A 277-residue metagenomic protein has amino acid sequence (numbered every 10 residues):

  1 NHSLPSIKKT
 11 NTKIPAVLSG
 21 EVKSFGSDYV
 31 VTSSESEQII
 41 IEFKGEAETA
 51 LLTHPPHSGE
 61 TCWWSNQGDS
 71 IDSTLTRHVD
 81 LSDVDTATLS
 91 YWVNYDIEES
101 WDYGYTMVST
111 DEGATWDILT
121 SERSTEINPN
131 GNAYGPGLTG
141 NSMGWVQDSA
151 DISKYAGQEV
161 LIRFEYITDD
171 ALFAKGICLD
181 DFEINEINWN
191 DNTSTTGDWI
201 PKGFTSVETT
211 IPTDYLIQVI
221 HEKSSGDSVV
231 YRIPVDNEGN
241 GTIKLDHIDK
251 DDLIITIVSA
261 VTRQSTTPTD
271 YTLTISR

Functional and structural regions predicted by a protein language model:
N1-S73, W92, W101, Y105-M107 (+4 more regions): Beta/coil-rich, acidic/histidine-enriched accessory regions frequently appended to metallopeptidases
F25-S27, N66-S82, M143-D151: Short beta-strands within extracellular/lumenal beta-sheet-rich domains
H78, T86, D180-D181: Extracellular/lumenal ectodomain signal focusing on beta-strand-rich modules and carbohydrate-recognition contexts
L81, V93-Y95, T110, R123 (+1 more regions): Short beta-strand segments enriched in hydrophobic/aromatic residues within well-folded beta-rich domains
V84, E99-W101, A114, G157 (+1 more regions): A cross-taxa feature marking solvent-exposed loop/turn segments within ectodomains of secreted and single-pass membrane
A87-Y95, V160-I167, T193, T256: Extracellular beta-strand-rich recognition modules
M107-E159, N190, T196-W199, S206-P212 (+1 more regions): Exoplasmic/lumenal beta-rich domain surfaces
S153-E165, D246-A260: Noncatalytic modules at the cell exterior or secretory-pathway interfaces, chiefly beta-strand-rich lectin/adhesion
